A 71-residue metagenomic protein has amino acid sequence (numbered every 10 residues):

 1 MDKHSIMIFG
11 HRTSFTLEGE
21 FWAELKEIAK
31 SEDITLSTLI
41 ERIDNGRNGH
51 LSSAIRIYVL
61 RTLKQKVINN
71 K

Functional and structural regions predicted by a protein language model:
M1-T16: Short Lys/Arg-rich basic patches
K3, K26, K30, K64-K66 (+1 more regions): Context-gated lysine
S14-T16, E20-G46, H50, A54: Amphipathic, hydrophobic secondary-structure cores in small proteins
G46-K71: C-terminal structural segments of small proteins and small subunits
